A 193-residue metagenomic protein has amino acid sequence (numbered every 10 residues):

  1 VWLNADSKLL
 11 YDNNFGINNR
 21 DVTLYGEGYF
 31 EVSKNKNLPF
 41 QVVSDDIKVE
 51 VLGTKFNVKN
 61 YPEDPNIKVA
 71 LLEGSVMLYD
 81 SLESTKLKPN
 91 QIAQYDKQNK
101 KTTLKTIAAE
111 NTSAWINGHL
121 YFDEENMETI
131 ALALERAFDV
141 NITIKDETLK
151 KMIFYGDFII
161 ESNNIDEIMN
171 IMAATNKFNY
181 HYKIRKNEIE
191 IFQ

Functional and structural regions predicted by a protein language model:
V1-Q193: A residue-level detector for the "anchor" residue at the start of short, highly conserved motifs
